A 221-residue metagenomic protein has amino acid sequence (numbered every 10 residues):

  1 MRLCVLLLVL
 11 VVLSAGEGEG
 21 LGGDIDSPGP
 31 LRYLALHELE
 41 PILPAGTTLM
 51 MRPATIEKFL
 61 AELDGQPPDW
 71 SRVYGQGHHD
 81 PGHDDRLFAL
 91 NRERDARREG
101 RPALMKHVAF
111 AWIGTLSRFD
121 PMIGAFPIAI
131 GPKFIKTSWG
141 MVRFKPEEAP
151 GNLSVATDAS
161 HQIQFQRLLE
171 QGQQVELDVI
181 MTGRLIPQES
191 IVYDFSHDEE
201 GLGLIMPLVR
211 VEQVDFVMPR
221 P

Functional and structural regions predicted by a protein language model:
L3-V12: Sec-dependent N-terminal signal peptides
G16-P221: OB-fold and OB-like single-stranded nucleic-acid-recognition modules and their adjacent interaction interfaces
